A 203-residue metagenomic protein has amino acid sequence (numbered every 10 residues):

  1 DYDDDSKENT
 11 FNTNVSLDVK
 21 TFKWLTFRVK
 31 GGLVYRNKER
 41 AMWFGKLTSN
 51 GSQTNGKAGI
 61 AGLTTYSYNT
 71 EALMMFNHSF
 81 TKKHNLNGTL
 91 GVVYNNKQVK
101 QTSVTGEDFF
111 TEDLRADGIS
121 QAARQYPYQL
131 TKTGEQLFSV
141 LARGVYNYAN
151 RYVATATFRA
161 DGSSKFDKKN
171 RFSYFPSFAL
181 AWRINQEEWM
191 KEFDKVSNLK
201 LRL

Functional and structural regions predicted by a protein language model:
D1, M42-K57, K100-Y128: Surface-exposed loop/turn segments flanking beta-strands in extracellular/periplasmic regions
Y2-M42, G59-S79, N87, V99-Q101 (+2 more regions): Outer-membrane beta-barrel transmembrane strands
W24, S79-L86, R151, N185-L199: Short loop/turn motifs that connect adjacent beta-strands in outer-membrane beta-barrel proteins
T26-R28, N85-T89, V153-T155, S177 (+2 more regions): Residue-level detector of the transmembrane beta-barrel scaffold of outer-membrane proteins
N37-M42, N85, K97-S103, K165-K169 (+1 more regions): Outer-membrane beta-barrel proteins
E71-N77, S177-E187: Short, well-ordered amphipathic alpha-helices
V92, A160-S164: Conserved short loop/turn motifs at secondary-structure junctions
Y174: Phosphate/anion-contacting hairpin/loop surfaces
